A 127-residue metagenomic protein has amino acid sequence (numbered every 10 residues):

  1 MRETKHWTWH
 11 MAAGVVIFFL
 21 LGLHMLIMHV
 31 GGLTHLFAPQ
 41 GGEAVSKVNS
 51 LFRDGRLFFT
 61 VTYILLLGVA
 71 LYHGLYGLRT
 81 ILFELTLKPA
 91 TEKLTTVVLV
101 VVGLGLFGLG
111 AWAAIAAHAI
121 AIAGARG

Functional and structural regions predicted by a protein language model:
M1-G127: Membrane-embedded alpha-helical bundles that constitute the cytochrome b-like, heme-associated redox core of multi-pass
